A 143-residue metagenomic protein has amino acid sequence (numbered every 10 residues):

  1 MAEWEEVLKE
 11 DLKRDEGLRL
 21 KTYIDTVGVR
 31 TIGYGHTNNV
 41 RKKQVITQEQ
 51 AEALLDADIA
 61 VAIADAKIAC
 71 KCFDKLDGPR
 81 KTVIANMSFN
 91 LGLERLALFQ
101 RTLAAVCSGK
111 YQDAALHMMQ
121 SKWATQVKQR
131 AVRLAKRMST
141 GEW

Functional and structural regions predicted by a protein language model:
M1-K21, V27, H36, V40 (+3 more regions): Long, amphipathic alpha-helical surface segments
T26-V29, K81: A structure-centric signal for secondary-structure junctions around beta-strands
V61-L96: Active-site nucleophile-His-acid catalytic modules used for acyl/amide transfer and hydrolysis across diverse enzymes
